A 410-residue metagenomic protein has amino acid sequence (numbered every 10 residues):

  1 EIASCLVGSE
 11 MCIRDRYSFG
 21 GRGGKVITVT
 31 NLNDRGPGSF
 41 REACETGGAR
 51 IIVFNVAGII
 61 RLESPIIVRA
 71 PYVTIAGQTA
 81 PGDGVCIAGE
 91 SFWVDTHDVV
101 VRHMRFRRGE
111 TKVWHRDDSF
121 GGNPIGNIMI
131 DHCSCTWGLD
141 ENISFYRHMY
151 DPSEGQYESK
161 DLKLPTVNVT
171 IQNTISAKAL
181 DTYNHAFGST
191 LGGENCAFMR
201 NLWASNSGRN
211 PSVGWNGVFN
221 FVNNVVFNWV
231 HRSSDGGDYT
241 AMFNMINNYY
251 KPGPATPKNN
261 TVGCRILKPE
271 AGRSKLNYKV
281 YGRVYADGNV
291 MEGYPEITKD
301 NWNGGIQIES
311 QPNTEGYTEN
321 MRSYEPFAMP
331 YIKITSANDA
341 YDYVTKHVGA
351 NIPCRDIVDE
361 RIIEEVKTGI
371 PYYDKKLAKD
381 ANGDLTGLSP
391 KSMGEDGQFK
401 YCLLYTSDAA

Functional and structural regions predicted by a protein language model:
E1-G8, Y405-A409: Single conserved hydrophobic/aromatic residue that forms the stacking wall/gate of nucleotide- or nucleobase-binding
E10, R14-I52: Acidic Gly/Asp/Thr-rich repetitive segments characteristic of extracellular carbohydrate-active and adhesion proteins
N33, A57-I59, A80-P81, G253-T256 (+1 more regions): Acidic glycine-/aspartate-rich tracts in secreted/extracellular proteins
R41-G48, I60-T74, V85-R102, R108-I125: Extracellular beta-strand-rich solenoid/capping regions of secreted or surface-exposed proteins that bind or remodel
Y72, G77, H97-R108, G126-E141 (+5 more regions): Right-handed parallel beta-helix
W215, N220-G383, C402: Extracellular beta-rich repeat passengers
S389-L404: C-terminal non-catalytic accessory extensions
